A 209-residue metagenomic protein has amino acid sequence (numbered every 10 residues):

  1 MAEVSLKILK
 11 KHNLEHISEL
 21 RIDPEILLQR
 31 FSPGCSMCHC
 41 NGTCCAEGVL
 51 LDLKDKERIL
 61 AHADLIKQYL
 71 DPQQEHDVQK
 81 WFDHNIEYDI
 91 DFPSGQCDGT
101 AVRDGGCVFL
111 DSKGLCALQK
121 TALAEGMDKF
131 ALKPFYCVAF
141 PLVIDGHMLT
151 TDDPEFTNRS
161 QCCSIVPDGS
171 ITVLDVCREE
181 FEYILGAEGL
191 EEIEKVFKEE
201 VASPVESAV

Functional and structural regions predicted by a protein language model:
M1-V209: Short loop/turn segments that flank or connect secondary-structure elements
